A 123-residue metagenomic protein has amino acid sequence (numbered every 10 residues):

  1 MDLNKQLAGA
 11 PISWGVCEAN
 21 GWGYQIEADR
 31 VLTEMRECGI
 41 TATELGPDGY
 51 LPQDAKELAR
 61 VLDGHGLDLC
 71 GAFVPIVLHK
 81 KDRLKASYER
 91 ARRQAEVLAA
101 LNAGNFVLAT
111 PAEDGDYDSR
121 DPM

Functional and structural regions predicted by a protein language model:
M1-N105: N-terminal pre-domain/capping segments
L98-M123: Active-site groove signature of glycoside hydrolases
